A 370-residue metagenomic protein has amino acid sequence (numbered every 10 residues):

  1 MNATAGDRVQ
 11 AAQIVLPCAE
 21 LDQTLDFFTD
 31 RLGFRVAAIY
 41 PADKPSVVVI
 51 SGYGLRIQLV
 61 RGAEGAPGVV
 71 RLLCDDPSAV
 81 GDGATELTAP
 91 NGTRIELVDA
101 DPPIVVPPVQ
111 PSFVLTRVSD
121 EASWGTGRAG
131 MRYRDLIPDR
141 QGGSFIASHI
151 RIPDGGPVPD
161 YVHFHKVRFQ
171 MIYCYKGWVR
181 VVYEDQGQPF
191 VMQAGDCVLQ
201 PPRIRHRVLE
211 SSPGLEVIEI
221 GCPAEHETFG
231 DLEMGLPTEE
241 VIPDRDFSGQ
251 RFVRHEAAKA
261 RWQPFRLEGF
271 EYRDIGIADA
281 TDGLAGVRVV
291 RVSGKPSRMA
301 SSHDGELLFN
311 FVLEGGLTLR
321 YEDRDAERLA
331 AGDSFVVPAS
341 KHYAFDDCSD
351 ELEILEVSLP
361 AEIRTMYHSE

Functional and structural regions predicted by a protein language model:
M1-D22, V69-L72, V98-G125, G130 (+1 more regions): N-terminal beta-strand motif that seeds the catalytic metal site of vicinal oxygen chelate
G6-V9, V15-R56, S123-M131, D135-D154 (+7 more regions): Core segments of cupin and vicinal oxygen chelate
Q10-E20, V48-L55, V60-T93, V167-G177 (+1 more regions): Vicinal oxygen chelate
S119-A122, A129-D139, A147-K166, P202-R203 (+5 more regions): Conserved short histidine dyad/triad with adjacent acidic residue
L136, D185-R203, E322-K341: Short acidic-glycine-tyrosine-enriched beta hairpin
A147-H149, C197-L199, S212-E233, A285-R288 (+2 more regions): A short hydrophobic beta-strand segment most commonly corresponding to one strand of the jelly-roll/cupin
I150-P153, F164-V181, I220-P223, V289-S293 (+2 more regions): Short, conserved beta-strand element in jelly-roll/cupin
